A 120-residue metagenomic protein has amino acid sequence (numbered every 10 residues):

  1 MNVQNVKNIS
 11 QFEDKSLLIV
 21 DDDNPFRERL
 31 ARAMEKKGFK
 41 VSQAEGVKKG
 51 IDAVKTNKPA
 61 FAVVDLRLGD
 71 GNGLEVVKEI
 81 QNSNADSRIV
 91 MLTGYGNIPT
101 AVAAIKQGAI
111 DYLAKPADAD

Functional and structural regions predicted by a protein language model:
M1-L18: Non-catalytic signal-transmission and effector/linker regions of two-component phosphorelay proteins
D21, D65, T93: Active-site residues of response regulator receiver
R27, G69, T93, N97: The feature encodes the CheY-like receiver
G38-V47, A53: Short hydrophobic/Thr-rich beta-strand motif most characteristic of the beta2 strand and flanking loop of CheY-like
G46, N72-E75: Acidic catalytic/metal-coordinating carboxylates
D52, L74-D86, A103-A104: Short amphipathic alpha-helix used as the core "switch/output" element in two-component signaling
N57-V63, L68, V90: Active-site beta3 strand of CheY-like receiver
